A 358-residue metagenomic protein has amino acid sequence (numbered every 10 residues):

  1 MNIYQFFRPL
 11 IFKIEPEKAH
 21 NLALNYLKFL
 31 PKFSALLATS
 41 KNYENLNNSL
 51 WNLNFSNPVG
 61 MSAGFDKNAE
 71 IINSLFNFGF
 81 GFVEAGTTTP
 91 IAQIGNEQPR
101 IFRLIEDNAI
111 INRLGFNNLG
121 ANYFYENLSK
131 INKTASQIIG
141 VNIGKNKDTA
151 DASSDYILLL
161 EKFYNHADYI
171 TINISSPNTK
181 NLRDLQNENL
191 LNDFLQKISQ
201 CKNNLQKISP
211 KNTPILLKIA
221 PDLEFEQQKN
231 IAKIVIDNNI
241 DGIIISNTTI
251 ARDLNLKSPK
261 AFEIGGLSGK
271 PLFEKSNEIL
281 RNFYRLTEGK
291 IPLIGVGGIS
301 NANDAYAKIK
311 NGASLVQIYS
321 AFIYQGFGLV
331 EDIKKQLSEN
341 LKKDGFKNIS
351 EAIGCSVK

Functional and structural regions predicted by a protein language model:
M1-S40, E97-N122, E126, L267-P292 (+1 more regions): Alpha/beta catalytic cores of nucleotide-metabolism and tRNA/nucleoside-modifying enzymes
L24, K28-P31, A35-K41, P177-L190 (+1 more regions): Glycine/Thr-rich beta-alpha phosphate-binding loop at enzyme active sites
P31-E70: Active-site-flanking structural segment that lines cofactor/substrate pockets
N52-G60, A135-I143, N204-L223, R285-G295: Short beta-strand/loop segments at the ligand-binding rim of alpha/beta enzyme cores
N68-L75, I157, L223-D237, R285 (+2 more regions): Catalytic cores of alpha/beta
G81-Q93, I174-S176, G242-A251, G298 (+1 more regions): Glycine-rich phosphate-binding active-site loops on the catalytic face of alpha/beta enzymes
I91-R100, A121-Y123, K130, N178-K211 (+4 more regions): Active-site-adjacent beta->alpha loops and helix N-cap segments on the catalytic face of soluble alpha/beta enzymes
D107-T171, S176: Active-site beta->alpha loop and helix N-cap motifs at the rims of alpha/beta catalytic domains
